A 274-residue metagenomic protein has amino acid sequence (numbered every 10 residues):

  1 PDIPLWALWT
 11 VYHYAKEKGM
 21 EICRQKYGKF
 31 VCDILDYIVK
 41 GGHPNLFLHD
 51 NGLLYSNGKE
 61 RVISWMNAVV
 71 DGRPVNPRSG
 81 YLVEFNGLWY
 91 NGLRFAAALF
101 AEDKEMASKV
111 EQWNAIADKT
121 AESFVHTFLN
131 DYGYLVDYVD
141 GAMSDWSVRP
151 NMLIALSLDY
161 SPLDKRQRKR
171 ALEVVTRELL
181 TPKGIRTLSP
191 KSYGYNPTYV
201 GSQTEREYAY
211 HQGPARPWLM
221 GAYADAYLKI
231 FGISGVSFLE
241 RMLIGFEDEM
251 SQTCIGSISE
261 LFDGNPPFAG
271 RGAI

Functional and structural regions predicted by a protein language model:
P1-N57, L82-N86, Y90, P214-L243: Aromatic-rich carbohydrate-recognition surfaces in CAZymes
D2-W9, A117, F124, F128: N-terminal start-of-domain structural block
W9, N91, A98, P267: Active-site-proximal flexible loops/turns
T10-H13, V69, L93, A117 (+2 more regions): Short, isolated positions within intrinsically disordered regulatory regions of eukaryotic proteins
M20-G41, L88, G92-A96, E102-V125 (+2 more regions): Extended, well-ordered alpha-helical scaffold segments
K40-Y81, K119-W218, R241-I274: Extended glycan-interaction surfaces of carbohydrate-active proteins
